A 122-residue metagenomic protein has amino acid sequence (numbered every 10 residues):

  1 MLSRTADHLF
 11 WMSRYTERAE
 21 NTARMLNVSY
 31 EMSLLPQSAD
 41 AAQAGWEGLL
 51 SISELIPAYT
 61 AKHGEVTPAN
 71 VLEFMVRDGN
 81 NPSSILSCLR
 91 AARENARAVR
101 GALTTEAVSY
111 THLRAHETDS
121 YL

Functional and structural regions predicted by a protein language model:
M1-R114, S120: Alpha-helical transmembrane segments and their helix-helix packing motifs
